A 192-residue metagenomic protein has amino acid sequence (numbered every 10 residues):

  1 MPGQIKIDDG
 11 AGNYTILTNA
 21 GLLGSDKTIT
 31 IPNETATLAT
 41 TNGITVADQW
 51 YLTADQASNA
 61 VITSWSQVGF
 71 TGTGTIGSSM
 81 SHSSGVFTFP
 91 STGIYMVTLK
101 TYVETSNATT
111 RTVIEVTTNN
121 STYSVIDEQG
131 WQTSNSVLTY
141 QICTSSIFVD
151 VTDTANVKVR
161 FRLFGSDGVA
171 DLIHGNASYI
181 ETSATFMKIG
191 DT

Functional and structural regions predicted by a protein language model:
M1-V46, S83, P90-T92, N107-A108 (+5 more regions): Extracellular repetitive beta-rich solenoid segments
N19-L23, N33-E34, T53-D55, Q129-N135: A short, sequence-level motif marking secondary-structure junctions
T41-T110, T118, Q129-Q132, D171-T192: Terminal (often C-terminal
K100-E104, D150, F164: Solvent-exposed strand-to-loop "edge" motifs in beta-rich extracellular domains
A108-T112, V125-I142: Repeated polar recognition positions within modular binding domains
V113-T117, R160: Beta-strand signatures of extracellular beta-sandwich domains
S136-K158: Short, surface-exposed tryptophan/glycine-enriched loops that mediate extracellular molecular recognition
V157-G165: Cysteine-clustered segments with highest specificity for TGF-beta superfamily mature ligands
